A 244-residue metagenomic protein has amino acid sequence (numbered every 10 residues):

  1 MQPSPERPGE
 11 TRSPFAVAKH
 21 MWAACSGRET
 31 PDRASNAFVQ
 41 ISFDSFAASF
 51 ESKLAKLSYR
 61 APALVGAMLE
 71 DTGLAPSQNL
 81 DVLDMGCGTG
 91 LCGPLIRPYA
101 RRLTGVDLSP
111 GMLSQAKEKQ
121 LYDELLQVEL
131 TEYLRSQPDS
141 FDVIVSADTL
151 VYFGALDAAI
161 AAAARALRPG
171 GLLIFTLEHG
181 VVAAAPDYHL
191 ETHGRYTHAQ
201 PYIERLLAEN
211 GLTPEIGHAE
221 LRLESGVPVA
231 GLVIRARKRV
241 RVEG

Functional and structural regions predicted by a protein language model:
M1-I41: N-terminal auxiliary segments of SAM/dcSAM-dependent transferases
S58-Q78: Conserved alpha-helix/loop element of class I SAM-dependent methyltransferases that forms part of the SAM/SAH-binding
L83, C87-L134: Class I SAM-dependent methyltransferase SAM/SAH-binding core
T131, R135-I144: A short acidic, Gly/Pro-enriched loop at the edge of an enzyme's catalytic core that lines a small-molecule cofactor
D157-P169: A short glycine-rich, Lys/Arg-flanked "PGG" loop and its adjoining helix->strand segment in the class I
F175-Y196: Short, glycine-/aromatic-enriched active-site segment of Class I SAM-dependent methyltransferases
R195-G211, G217: Short alpha-helix
L221-G244: Core SAM-dependent methyltransferase catalytic element
